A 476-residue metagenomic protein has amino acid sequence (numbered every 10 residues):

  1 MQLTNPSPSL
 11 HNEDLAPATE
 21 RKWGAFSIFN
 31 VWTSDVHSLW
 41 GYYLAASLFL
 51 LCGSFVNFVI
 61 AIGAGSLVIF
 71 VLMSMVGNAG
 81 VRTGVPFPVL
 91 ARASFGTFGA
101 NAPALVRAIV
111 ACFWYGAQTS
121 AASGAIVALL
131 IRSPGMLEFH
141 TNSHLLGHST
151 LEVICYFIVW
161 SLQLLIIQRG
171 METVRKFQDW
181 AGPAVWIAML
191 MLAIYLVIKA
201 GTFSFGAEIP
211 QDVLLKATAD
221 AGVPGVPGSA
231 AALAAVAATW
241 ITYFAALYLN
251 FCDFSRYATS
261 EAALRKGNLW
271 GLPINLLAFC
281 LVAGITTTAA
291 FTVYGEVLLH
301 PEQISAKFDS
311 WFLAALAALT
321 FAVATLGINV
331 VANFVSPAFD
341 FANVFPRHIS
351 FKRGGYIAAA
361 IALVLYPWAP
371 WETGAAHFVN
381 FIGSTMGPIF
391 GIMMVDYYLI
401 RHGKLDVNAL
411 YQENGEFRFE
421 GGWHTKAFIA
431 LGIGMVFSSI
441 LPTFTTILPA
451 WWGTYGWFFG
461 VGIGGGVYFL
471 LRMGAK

Functional and structural regions predicted by a protein language model:
M1-F55, I69-F70, M189-L192, L196-F203 (+3 more regions): Membrane-interface "cap" regions at the ends of multi-pass membrane proteins
T19, A184, F390-L470: C-terminal membrane-solvent junction of multi-pass transporters and transport-like membrane proteins
S38-W40, A64-L72, V106-Q118, P183-K199 (+3 more regions): Selective recognition of specific alpha-helical transmembrane segments in multi-pass small-molecule
F49-C52, G77-A79, S94, A102 (+7 more regions): Membrane-water interface regions at transmembrane-helix termini and the short interhelical loops of multi-pass membrane
I62-F95, R107-V110, W114-S120, T286-A290 (+2 more regions): Juxtamembrane transmembrane-helix boundary signature
A104, I131-Q168, P183-L192, V236-F251 (+3 more regions): Transmembrane alpha-helical segments of multi-pass small-molecule transport proteins
V106, A117, S123, I154-K199 (+5 more regions): Membrane-interface loop-to-helix entry segments
T119, S123-R132, A184-D220, Y243 (+3 more regions): Hydrophobic alpha-helical segments and their helix-loop junctions in multi-pass secondary transporters
